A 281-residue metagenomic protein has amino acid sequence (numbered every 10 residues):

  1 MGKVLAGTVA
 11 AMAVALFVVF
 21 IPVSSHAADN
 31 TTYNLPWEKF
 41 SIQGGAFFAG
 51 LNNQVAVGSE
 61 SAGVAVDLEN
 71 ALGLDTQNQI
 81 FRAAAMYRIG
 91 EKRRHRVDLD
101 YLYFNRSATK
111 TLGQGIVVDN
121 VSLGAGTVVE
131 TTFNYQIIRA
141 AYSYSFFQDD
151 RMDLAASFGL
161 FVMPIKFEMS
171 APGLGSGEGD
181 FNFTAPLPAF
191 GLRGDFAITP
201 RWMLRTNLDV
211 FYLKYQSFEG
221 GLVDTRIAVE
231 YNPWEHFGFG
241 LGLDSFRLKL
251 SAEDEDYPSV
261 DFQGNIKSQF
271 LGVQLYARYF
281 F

Functional and structural regions predicted by a protein language model:
M1-E38: Cleavable N-terminal export/targeting peptides
H26-F104, G272-F280: Short glycine/proline- and aromatic-enriched beta-strand/turn motifs that initiate or cap beta-hairpins
G44-A46, A83-Y87, A140-Y144, F158-L160 (+4 more regions): Residues on the lipid-exposed face of transmembrane beta-strands in outer-membrane beta-barrel proteins
G45-A49, D100-F104, S145, G159-M163 (+3 more regions): Outer-membrane beta-barrel pore domains and translocons
N52-Q79, Y103-Q136, M163-A185, L213-F218 (+2 more regions): Extracellular/periplasm-exposed beta-strand and loop segments of Gram-negative cell-envelope proteins, dominated by
K92-V97, D150-M152, P200-L204, H236-F239: Repeated loop/turn-to-beta-strand initiation elements of outer-membrane beta-barrel proteins
M203-Q216: Transmembrane beta-strand segments that form the barrel wall of outer-membrane beta-barrel proteins
G221-T225: Charged helix-capping and loop-helix junction motifs
